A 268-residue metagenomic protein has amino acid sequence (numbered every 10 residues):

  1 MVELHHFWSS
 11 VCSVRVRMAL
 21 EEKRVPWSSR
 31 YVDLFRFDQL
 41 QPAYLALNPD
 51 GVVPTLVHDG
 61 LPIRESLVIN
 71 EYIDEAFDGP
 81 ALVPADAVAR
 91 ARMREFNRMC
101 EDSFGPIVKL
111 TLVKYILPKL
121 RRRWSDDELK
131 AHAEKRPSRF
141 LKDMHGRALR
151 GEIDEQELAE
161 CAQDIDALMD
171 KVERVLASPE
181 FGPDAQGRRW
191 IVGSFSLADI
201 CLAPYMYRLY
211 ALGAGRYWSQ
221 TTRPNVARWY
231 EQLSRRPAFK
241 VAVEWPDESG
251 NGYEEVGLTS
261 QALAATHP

Functional and structural regions predicted by a protein language model:
M1-R139, S178-Q186, S260-A262, H267: GST-like domain detector, emphasizing the conserved glutathione-binding G-site in the N-terminal thioredoxin-like
F7, D33, L197, P246-D247: Short, solvent-exposed turn/loop segments enriched in Gly/Ser/Thr/Pro and often Arg
E21, Y210, R235: Short polybasic/polar patches that bind polyanions
S29, V53, W218, A242-V243: A generic structural-conservation signal
L56, M93, V172, D199 (+1 more regions): Residue-level signal for nonpolar/aromatic packing positions in well-ordered secondary structure
G105-E231: GST-like fold's C-terminal all-alpha helical module
S219-P268: Long, positively charged, glycine-interspersed low-complexity recognition regions
